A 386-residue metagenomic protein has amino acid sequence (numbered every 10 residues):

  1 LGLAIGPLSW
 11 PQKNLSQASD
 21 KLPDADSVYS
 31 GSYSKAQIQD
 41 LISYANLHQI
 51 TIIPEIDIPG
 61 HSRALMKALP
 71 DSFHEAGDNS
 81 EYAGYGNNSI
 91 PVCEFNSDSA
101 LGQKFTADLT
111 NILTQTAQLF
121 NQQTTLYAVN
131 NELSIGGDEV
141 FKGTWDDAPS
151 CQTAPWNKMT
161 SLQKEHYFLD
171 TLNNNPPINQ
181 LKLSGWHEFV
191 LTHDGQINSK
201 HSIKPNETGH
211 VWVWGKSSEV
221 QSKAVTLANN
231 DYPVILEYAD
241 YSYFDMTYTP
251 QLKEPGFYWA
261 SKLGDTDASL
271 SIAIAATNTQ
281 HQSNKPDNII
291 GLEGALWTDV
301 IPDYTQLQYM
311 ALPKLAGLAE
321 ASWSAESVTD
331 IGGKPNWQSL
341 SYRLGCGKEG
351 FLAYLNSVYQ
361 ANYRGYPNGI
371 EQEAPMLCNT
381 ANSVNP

Functional and structural regions predicted by a protein language model:
L1-T110, T114-F120, Y127-N130: Feature activates predominantly on carbohydrate-active enzymes
G6, I50, E55-H61, G137-V140 (+3 more regions): An acidic- and aromatic-residue-enriched active-site/binding cleft used to recognize and process polar
S32, A36, A100-Q103, A107 (+4 more regions): Soluble non-cytosolic domains of exported or imported proteins
Q39, N46, N173, P177 (+1 more regions): Anion (oxyanion) recognition and catalysis
S62-R63, G143-T144, F244-M246: Flexible glycine/acidic-rich beta-alpha junction loops that bind and position SAM and/or redox cofactors in anaerobic
P70, E81, N87-T208, W214-T226: Active-site neighborhood of glycoside hydrolase catalytic domains
L183-P386: Flexible, acidic glycine-rich loops studded with aromatic residues
